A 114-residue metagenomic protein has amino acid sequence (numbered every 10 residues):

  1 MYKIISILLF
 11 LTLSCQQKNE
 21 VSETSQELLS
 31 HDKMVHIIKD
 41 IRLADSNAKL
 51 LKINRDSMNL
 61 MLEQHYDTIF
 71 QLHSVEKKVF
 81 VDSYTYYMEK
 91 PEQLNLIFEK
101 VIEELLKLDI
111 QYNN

Functional and structural regions predicted by a protein language model:
M1-I7: Sec-dependent signal peptide recognition, specifically the positively charged N-region followed immediately by
L11-S14: C-terminal motif of bacterial Sec signal peptides marking the signal peptidase cleavage site
Q16-K18: Bacterial signal peptide processing site
E20-V75: Short N-proximal segments of mature Sec-exported proteins
K52-N114: Compact alpha-helical subdomains of small soluble proteins
